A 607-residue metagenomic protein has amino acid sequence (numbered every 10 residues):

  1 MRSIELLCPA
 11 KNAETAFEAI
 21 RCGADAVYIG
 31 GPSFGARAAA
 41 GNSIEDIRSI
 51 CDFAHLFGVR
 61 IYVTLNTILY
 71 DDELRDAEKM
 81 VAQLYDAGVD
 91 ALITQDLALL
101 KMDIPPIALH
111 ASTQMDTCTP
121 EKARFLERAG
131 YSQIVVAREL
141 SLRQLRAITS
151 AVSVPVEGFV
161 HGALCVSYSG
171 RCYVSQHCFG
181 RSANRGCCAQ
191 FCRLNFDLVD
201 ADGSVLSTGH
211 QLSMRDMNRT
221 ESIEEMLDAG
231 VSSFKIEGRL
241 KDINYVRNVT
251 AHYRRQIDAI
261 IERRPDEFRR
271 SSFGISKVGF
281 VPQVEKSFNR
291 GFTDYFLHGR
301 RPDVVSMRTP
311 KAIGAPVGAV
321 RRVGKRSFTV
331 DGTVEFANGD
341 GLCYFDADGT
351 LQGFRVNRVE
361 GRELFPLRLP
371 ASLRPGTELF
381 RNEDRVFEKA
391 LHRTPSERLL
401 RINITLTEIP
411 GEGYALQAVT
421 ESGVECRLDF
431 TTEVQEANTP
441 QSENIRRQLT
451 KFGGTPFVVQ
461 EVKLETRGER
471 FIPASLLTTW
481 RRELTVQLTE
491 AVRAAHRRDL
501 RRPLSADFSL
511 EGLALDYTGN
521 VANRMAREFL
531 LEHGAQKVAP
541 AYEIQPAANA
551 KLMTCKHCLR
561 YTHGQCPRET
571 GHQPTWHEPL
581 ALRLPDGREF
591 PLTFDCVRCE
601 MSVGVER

Functional and structural regions predicted by a protein language model:
M1-C22, A26-I29, S33-A36, D46 (+5 more regions): Surface-exposed amphipathic alpha-helical tracts and adjacent flexible/coil segments at the periphery of soluble enzymes
A39-S43: An active-site metal/cofactor-coordinating segment within enzyme catalytic domains
D90: Short, conserved active-site loop motifs that form the nucleotide-linked donor/cofactor pocket
L100-P105: Short active-site loop/helix that positions an aromatic residue
Q114: Auxiliary alpha/beta "docking" domains used to position bulky ligands
C118-K122: Short, glycine/polar-rich helix-capping loops at beta-to-alpha or helix-loop-helix junctions that flank or form
